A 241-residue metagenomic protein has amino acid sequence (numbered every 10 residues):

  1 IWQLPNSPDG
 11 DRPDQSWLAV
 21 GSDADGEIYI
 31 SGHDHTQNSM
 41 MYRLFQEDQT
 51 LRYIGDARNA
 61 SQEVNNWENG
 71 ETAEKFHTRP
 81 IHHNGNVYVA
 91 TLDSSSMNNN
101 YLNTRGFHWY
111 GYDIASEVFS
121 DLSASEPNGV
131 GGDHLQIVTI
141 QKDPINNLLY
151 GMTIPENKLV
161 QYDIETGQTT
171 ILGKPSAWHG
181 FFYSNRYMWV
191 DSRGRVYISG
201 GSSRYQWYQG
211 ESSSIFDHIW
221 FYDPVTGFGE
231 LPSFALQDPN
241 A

Functional and structural regions predicted by a protein language model:
W2, R52-N59, S120-E126, T170-S176 (+1 more regions): Beta-propeller fold detector
Q3-S39: Beta-strand-rich domains and repeat architectures in extracellular enzymes and scaffolds, especially beta-propellers
D14-A19, Q62-R79, V130-Q141, H179-V190 (+1 more regions): Repeated scaffold domains used in trafficking and secretory/extracellular systems, primarily beta-propellers
S22-D25, H82-N84, K142-N146, V190-R193: Residue-level detector of Asp-centered blade-edge/turn motifs that repeat once per structural unit in beta-propeller
I28-S31, V87-V89, L148-G151, V196-S199: Conserved beta-propeller blade signature
Y42, E47-S94, S123-I137: Blade-loop segments of beta-propeller domains
Y42-D48, N103-S116, Q161-D163, S212-G227: Beta-propeller blade signature
V89-G106, G200-D217: Short, conserved, GDST-rich strand-edge loop motifs in beta-rich repeat architectures
